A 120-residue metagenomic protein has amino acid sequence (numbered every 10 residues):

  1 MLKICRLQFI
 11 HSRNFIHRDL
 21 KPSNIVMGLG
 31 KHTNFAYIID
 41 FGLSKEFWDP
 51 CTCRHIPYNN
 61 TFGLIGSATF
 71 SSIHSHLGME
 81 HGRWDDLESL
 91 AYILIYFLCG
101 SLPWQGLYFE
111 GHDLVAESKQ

Functional and structural regions predicted by a protein language model:
M1-S12: Short C-lobe core helix of eukaryotic-like protein kinase catalytic domains
H11-L29: Catalytic-loop of the protein kinase fold
D19-L20, Y37, F47-D49, P103-L107: Intrinsically disordered, low-complexity regions enriched in proline, serine, glycine and charged residues
G28-I65: Activation segment/activation loop of eukaryotic-type protein kinase catalytic domains
G30, I73-Q120: Conserved C-lobe activation region of Hanks-type protein kinase-like domains
T52-R54, L64-M79: Protein kinase subdomain VIII
